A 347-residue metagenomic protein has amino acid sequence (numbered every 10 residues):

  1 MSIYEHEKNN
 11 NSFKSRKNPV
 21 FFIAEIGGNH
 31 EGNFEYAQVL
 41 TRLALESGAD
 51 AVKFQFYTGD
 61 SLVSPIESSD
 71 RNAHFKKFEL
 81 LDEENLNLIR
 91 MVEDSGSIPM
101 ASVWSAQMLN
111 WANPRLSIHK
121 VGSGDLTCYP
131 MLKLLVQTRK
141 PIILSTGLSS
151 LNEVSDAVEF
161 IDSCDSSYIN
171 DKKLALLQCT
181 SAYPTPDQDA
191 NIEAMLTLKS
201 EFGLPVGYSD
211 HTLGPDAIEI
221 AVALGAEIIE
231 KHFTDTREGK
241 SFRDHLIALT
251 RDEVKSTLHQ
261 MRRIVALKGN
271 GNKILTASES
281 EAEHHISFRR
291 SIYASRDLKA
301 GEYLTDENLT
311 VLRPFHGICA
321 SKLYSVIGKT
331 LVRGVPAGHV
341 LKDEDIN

Functional and structural regions predicted by a protein language model:
M1-N347: Catalytic cores and adjacent flexible loops of soluble metabolic enzymes that perform enolate/carbanion chemistry on
